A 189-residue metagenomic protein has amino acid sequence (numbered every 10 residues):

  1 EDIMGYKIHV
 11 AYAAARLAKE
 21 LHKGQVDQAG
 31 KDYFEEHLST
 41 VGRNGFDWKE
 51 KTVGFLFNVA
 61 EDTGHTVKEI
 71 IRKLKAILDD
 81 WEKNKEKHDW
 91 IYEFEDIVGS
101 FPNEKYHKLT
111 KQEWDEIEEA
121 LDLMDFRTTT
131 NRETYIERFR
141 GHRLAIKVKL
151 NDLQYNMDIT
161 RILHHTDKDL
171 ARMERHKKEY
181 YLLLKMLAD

Functional and structural regions predicted by a protein language model:
D2-D189: Active-site helical microenvironments for divalent-metal-assisted chemistry
